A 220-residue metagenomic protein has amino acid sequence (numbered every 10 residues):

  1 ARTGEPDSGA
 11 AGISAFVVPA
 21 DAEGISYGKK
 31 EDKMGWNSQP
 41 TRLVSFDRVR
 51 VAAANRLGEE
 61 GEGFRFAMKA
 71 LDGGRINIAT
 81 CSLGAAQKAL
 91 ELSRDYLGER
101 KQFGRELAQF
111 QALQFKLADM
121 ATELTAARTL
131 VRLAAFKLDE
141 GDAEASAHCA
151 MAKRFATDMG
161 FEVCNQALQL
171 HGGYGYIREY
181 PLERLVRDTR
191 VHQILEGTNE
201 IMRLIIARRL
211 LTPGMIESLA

Functional and structural regions predicted by a protein language model:
A1-Y27: A short core secondary-structure module
T3, G35-W36, R75, K153: Active-site PLP-lysine loop of aminotransferase-like
E5, K33-G35, E106: Residues embedded in well-ordered secondary-structure elements
D7, G24-S26, A52-N55, M215: Residue-level signal for secondary-structure boundary sites
S8-G12, N37-Q39, T198: Short glycine/proline-enriched turns and hinge-like loops at secondary-structure junctions
D21-A52: Flexible, small-/acidic-enriched active-site or ligand-binding loops
L43-R48, A53, E59-F64, M68-A220: Alpha-helical interface subdomain recognition
